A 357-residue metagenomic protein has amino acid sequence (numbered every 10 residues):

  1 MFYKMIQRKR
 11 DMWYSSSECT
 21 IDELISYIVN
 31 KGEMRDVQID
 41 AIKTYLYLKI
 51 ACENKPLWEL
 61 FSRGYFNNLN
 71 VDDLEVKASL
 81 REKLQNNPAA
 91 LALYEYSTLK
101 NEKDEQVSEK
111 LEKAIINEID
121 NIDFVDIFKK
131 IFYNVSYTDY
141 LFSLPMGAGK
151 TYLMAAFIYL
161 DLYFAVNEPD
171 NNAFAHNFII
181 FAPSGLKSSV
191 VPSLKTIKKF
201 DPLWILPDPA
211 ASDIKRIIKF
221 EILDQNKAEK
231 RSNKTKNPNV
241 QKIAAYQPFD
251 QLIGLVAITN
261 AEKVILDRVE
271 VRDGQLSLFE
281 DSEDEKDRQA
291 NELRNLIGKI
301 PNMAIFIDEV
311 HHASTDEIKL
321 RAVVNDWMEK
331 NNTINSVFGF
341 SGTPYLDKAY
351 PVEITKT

Functional and structural regions predicted by a protein language model:
M1-M12, E23: Charged, low-complexity intrinsically disordered regions
W13-S143: Conserved pre-motif I regulatory segment
N54-N68, D170-A175, L203-A210: Short, glycine/acidic-rich hinge or "gate" loops at secondary-structure transitions that mediate conformational
V135, Y140, G149-L160, F164-F178: A conserved hydrophobic secondary-structure block that centers on an alpha-helix together with its immediately flanking
M146: The conserved Walker
T151-V166, K187-S188, P192-I197, I258-T357: Signature of the SF2 helicase/ATPase Hel1-core->accessory helical subdomain module
L153, N172-K215, E262-K263: Conserved Walker A/P-loop ATP-binding site and its immediately adjacent core in helicase/helicase-like ATPase domains
I205-E280: Inter-Walker segment of RecA-like/P-loop motor cores
